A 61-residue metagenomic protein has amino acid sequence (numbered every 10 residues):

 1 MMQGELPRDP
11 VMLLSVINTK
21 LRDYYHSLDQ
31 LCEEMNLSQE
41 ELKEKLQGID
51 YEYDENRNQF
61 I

Functional and structural regions predicted by a protein language model:
M1-D23: N-terminal acidic leader/helix
L31-C32: Short alpha-helical "recognition helix" segments of helix-turn-helix
S38-D50: Short acidic, Pro/Gly- and aromatic-enriched capping/linker segments at domain boundaries
